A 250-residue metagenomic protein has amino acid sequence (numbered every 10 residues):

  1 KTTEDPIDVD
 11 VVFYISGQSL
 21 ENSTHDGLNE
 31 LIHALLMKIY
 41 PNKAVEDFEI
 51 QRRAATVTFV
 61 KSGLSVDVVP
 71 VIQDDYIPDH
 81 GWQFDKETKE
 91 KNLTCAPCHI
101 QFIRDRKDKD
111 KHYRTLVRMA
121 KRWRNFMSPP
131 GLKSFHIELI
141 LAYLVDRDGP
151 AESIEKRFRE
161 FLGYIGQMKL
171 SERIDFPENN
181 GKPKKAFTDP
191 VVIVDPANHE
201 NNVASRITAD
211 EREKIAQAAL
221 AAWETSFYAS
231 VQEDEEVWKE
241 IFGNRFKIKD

Functional and structural regions predicted by a protein language model:
K1-S23: Active-site nucleotide-donor binding segment shared across nucleotidyl transfer reactions
P6, D10, R52-A54, G63-S65 (+2 more regions): Extracellular structured ligand-interaction cores
L20-D26, G149-I154: Short, conserved charged micro-motifs
S23-I32, H112, R157: Short amphipathic alpha-helical segments
D26-D79: Conserved catalytic core of two-metal-ion nucleotidyltransferases
S62-M119, G181-I193, H199, K249-D250: Extended, alpha-helix-rich binding/interface surfaces that flank or overlap catalytic cores and mediate recognition
R114-S230: Conserved nucleotidyltransferase catalytic core and NTase-mimicking acidic/glycine-rich helix/loop elements in nucleic
A219-D250: Charge-biased C-terminal accessory regions appended to nucleic-acid-, cytoskeletal NTPase
